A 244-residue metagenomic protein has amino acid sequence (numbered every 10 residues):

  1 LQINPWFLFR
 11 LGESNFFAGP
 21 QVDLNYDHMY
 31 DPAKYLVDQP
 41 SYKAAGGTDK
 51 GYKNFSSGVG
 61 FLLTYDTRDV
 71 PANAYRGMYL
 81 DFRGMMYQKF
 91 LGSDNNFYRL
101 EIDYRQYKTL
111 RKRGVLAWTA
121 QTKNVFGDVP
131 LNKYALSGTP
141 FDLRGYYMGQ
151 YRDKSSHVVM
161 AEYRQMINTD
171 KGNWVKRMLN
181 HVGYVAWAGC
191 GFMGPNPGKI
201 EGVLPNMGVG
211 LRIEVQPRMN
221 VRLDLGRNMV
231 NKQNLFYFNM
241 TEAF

Functional and structural regions predicted by a protein language model:
L1-R111, M193-G194: Transmembrane beta-strand segments of outer-membrane beta-barrel domains in Gram-negative and organellar OMPs
P20-Y26, M78-M86, I102, W118-N124 (+4 more regions): Transmembrane beta-barrel strands of outer-membrane/channel proteins
D27-S41, G47-D49, F55-S57, R113-V115 (+3 more regions): Outer-membrane beta-barrel transmembrane domain signature
A33-K43, R99-E101, K133-F141, E201-L204 (+1 more regions): Flexible, surface-exposed loop regions and adjacent strand-edge segments of Gram-negative outer-membrane beta-barrel
K53-N54, Q88-N95, Y151-S155, N196-L204 (+1 more regions): Solvent-exposed loop/turn segments connecting transmembrane beta-strands in outer-membrane beta-barrel proteins
V59-T64, R68-M178: C-terminal outer-membrane beta-barrel translocator/porin domains of Gram-negative envelope proteins and their
G60-F61, V159, I213, K232-F244: Outer-membrane beta-barrel "beta-signal"
R212-M219: Membrane-interface anchoring segments and C-terminal beta-barrel signals
